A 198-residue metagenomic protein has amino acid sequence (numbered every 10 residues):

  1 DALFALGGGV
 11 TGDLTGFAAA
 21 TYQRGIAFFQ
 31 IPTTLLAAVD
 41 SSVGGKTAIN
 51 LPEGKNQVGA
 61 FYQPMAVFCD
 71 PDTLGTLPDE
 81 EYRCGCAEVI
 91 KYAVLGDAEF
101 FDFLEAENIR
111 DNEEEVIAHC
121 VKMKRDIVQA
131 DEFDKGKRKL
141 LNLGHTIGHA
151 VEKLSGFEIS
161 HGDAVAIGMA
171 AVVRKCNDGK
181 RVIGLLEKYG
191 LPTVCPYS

Functional and structural regions predicted by a protein language model:
D1-G25: Anion-binding (especially nucleotide phosphate/pyrophosphate-binding) glycine-rich loop and adjoining beta-alpha core
A2, A27, L35, H119 (+1 more regions): Residue-level recognition of specific faces of alpha-helices
L6-G8, P32, S160-G162: Active-site nucleophile and cofactor-binding loops and adjacent substrate-binding regions of central metabolic enzymes
G8, I31, C69, L143-G144: Single, functionally critical "micro-switch" positions that shape active/binding sites and transmembrane helices
G9-L14, K46-T47, F61, T146 (+2 more regions): Gly/Ser/Thr-rich beta-alpha loop segments that engage phosphate groups in nucleotides
T11, G96, D178: Short phosphate-engaging motifs
G16-E107: A glycine/threonine-rich phosphate-anchoring loop and its flanking beta-alpha core in nucleotide/phosphate-binding
F103, E107-Y197: Active-site segments that bind and position negatively charged phosphate/pyrophosphate groups
